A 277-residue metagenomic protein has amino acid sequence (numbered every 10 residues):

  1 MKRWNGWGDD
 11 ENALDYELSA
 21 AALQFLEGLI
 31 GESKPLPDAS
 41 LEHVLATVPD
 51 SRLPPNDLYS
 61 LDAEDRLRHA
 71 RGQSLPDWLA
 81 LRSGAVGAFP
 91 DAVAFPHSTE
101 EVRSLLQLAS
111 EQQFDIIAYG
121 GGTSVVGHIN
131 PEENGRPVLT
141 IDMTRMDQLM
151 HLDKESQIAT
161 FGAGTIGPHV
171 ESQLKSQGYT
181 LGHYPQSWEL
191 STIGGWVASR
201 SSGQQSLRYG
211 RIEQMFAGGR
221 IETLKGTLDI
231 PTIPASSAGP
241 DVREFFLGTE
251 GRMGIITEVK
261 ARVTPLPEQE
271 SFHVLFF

Functional and structural regions predicted by a protein language model:
M1-Q107, V125-Q157: N-terminal flexible segment immediately upstream of the FAD-binding catalytic core in FAD-dependent oxidoreductases
S60-A63, A118, H183: A generic structural-conservation signal
E100-R103, S110, P168, P240: Residue-level marker for well-ordered alpha-helical positions
Q113-D115, T180: Residue-level detector of anion-binding/catalytic polar loops
D147-F277: FAD-binding subdomain of flavoenzyme oxidoreductases
